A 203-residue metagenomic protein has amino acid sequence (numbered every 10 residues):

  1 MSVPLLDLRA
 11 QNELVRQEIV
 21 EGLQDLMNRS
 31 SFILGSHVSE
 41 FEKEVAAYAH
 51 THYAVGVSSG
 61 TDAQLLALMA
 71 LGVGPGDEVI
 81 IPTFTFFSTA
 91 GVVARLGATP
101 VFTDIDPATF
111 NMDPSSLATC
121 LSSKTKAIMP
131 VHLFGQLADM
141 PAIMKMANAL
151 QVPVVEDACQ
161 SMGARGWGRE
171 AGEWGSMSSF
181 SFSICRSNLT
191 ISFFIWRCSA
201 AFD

Functional and structural regions predicted by a protein language model:
M1-S31, S36: N-terminal "arm"/small-domain region of PLP-dependent enzymes with the aminotransferase-like
D7, L23, V45, A63 (+7 more regions): Generic structural signal for small/hydrophobic residues in well-ordered secondary structure, especially within
V20-Q24, E42, A46, L65-M69 (+3 more regions): Solvent-exposed, non-membrane alpha-helical residues enriched in polar/charged side chains
R29-E78, V92-L96, V101-D104, R169: Phosphate-binding glycine-rich loop
K43, K145, Q151, S199-F202: N-terminal amphipathic/hydrophobic targeting modules at extreme N-termini, encompassing cleavable Sec/SRP-type signal
M69-S161, R165: PLP-dependent aminotransferase-like
E156-L189, A201: Conserved active-site segment immediately N-terminal to the catalytic lysine that forms the internal aldimine
